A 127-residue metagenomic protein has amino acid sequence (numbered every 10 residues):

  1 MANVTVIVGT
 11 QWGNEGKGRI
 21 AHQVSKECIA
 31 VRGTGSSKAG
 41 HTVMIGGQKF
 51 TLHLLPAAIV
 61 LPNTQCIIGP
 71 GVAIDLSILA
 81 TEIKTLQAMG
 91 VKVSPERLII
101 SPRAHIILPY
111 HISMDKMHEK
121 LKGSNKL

Functional and structural regions predicted by a protein language model:
M1-L127: Non-transmembrane, aqueous-exposed alpha-helical and coiled segments at domain scale
